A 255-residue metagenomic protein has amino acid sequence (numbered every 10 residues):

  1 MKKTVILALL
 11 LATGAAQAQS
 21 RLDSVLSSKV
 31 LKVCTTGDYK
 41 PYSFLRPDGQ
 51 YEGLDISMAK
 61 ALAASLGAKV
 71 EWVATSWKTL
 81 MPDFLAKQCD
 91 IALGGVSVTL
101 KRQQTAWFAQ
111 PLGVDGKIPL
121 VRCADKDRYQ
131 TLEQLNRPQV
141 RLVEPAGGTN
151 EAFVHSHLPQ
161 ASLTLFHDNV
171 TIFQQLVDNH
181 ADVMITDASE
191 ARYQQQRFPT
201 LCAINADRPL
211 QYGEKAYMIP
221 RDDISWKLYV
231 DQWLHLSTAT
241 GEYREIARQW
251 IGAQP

Functional and structural regions predicted by a protein language model:
A8-A18: Hydrophobic h-region of N-terminal signal peptides that target proteins for export in Gram-negative bacteria
Q19-G95, Q249: Extracytoplasmic small-molecule ligand-binding "clamshell" domains of the periplasmic binding protein/Venus flytrap
S20, T149-F166, A203-D207, Q232-P255: Ligand-binding clefts/hinges and TM-proximal coupling segments of bilobed small-molecule sensing domains
L22, L54-D55, R102-V114, A203-D207 (+1 more regions): A structural signal for short loop-to-beta-strand junctions that line the ligand-binding cleft of periplasmic/secreted
I56, E71-P82, T164-D178, G213: Short helix-initiation/N-cap motifs at beta->coil->alpha
K78-T79, G95-T105, A152-S156, F173 (+1 more regions): A ligand-binding cleft/hinge motif common to bilobed small-molecule-binding domains
V114-V121, A188, R192-H235, G252-P255: Periplasmic-binding protein-like
C123-R141: Flexible hinge/capping segments at coil-to-helix
